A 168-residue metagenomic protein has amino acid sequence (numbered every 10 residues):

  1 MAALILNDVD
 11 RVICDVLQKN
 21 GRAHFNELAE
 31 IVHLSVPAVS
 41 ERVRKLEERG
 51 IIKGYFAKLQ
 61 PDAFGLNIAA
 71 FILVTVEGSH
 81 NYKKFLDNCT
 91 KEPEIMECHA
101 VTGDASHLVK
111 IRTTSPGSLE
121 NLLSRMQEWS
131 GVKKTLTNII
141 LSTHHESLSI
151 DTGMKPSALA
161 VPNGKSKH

Functional and structural regions predicted by a protein language model:
M1-H168: A compositional/biophysical signature of low hydrophobicity enriched in polar/charged and small residues
